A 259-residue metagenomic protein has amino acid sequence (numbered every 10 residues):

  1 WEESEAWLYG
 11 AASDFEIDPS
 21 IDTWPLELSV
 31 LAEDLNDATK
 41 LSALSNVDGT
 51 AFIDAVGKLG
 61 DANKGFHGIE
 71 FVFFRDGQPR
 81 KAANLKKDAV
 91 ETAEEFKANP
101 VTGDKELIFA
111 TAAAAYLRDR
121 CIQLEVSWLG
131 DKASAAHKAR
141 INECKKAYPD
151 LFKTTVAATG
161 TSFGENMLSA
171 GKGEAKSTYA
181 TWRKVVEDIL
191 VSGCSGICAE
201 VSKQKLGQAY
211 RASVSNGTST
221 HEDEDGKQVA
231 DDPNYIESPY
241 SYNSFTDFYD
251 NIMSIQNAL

Functional and structural regions predicted by a protein language model:
E2-L259: Mature extracytoplasmic or organellar-lumen-exposed domains after removal of signal/transit peptides
